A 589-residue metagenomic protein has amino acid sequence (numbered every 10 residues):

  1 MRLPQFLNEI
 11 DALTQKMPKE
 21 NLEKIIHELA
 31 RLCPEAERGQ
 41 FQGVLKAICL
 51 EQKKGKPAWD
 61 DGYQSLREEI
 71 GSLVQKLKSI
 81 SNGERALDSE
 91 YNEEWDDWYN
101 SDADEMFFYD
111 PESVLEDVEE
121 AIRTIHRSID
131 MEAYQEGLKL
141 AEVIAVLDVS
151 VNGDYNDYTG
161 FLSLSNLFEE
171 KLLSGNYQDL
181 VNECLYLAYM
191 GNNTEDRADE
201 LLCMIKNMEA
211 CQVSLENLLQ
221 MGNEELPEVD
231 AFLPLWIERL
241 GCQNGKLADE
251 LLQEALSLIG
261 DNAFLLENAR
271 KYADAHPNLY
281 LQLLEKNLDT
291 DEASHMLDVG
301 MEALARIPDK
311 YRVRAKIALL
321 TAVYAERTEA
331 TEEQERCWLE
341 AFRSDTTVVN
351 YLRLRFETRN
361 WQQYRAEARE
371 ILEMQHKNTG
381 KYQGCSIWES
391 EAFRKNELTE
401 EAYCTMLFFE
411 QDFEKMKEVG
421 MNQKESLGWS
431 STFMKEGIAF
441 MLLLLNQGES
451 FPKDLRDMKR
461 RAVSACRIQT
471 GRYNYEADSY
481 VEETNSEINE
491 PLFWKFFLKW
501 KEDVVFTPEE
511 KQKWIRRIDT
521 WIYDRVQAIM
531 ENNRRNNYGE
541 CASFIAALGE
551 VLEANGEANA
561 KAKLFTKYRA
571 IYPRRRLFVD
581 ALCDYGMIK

Functional and structural regions predicted by a protein language model:
M1-K589: Eukaryote-biased, non-catalytic alpha-solenoid scaffold regions
